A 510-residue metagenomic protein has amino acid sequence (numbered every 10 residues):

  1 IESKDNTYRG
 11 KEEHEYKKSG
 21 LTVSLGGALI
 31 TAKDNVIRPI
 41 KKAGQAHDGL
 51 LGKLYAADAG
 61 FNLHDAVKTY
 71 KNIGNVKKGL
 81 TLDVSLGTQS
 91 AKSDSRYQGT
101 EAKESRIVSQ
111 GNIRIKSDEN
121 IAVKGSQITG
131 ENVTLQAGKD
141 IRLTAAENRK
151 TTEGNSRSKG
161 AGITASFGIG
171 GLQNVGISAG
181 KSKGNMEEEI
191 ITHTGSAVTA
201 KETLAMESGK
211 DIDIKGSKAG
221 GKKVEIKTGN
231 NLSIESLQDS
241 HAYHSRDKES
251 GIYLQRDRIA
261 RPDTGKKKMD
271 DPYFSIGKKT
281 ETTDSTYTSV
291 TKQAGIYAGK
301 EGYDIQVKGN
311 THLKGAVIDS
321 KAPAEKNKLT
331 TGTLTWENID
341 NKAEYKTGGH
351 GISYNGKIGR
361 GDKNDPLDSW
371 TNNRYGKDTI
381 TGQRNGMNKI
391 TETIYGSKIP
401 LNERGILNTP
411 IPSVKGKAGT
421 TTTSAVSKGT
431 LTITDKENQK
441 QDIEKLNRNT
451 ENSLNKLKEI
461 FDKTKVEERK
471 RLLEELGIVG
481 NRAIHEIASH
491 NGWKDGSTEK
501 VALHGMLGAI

Functional and structural regions predicted by a protein language model:
I1-I510: Binding/recognition "hotspot" determinant
